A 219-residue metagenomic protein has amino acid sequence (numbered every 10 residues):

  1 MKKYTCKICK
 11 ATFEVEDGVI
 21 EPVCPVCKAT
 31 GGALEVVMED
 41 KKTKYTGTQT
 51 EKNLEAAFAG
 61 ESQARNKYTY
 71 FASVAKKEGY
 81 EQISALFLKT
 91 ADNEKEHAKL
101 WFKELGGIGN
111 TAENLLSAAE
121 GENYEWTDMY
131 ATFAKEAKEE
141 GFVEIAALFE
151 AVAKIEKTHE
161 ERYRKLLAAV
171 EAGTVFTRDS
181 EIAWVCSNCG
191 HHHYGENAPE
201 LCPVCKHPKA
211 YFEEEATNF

Functional and structural regions predicted by a protein language model:
K2-F219: Non-heme di-metal
